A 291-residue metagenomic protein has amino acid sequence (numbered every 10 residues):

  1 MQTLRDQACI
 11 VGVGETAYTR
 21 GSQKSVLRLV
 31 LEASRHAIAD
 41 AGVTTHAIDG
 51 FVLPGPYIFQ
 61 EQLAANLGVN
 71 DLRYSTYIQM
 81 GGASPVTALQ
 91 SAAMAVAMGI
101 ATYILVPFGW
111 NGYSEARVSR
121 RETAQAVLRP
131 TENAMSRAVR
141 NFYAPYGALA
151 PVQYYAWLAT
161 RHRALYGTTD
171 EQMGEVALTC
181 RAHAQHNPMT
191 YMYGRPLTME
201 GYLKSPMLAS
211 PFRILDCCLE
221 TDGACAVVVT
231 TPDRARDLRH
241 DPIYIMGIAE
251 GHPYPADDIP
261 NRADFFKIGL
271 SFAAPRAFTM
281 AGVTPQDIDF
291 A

Functional and structural regions predicted by a protein language model:
M1-L27, R140, P145, E175 (+2 more regions): Condensing-enzyme catalytic core mediating Claisen C-C bond formation in acyl metabolism
M1-S84, S91, A95, L158-T169 (+4 more regions): Conserved active-site "lid/cap" helical segment
Q2-L4, P54-Y154, Y193-L219, G251-P253 (+1 more regions): Conserved catalytic cysteine-centered active-site region of acyl-thioester-dependent Claisen-condensing enzymes
G12-G14, A37, G42, G99 (+3 more regions): Glycine-centered flexibility sites
S22-Q23, E115-R121, Q185-M189, A256-D258: Short acidic, glycine/serine/threonine-rich loops at helix termini
D40, A95-G99, H162-T169, V176-H183 (+4 more regions): Change "in soluble alpha/beta enzymes" to "in soluble alpha/beta proteins
T45-P54, Y74-T76, I104-G109, E171-T179 (+2 more regions): Beta-strand segments within the central parallel beta-sheet cores of soluble alpha/beta enzyme folds
P145-T198: N-terminal leader/propeptide and maturation segments of large enzyme subunits in energy/redox metabolism and hydrolases
